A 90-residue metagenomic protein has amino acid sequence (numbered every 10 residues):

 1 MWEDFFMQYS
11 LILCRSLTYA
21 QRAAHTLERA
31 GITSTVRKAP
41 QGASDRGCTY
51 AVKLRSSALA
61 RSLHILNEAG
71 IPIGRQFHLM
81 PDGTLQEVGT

Functional and structural regions predicted by a protein language model:
M1-F6: Short, Lys/Arg-enriched N-terminal segments with co-localized hydrophobic residues within the first ~10-30 amino acids
Q8-L11, R15-E28, I32-L63: Amphipathic, hydrophobic secondary-structure cores in small proteins
S56-T90: C-terminal structural segments of small proteins and small subunits
